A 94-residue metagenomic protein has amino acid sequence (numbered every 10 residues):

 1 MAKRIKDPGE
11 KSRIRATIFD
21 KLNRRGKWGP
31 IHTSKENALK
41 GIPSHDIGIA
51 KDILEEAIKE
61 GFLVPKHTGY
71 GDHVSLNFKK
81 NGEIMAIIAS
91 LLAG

Functional and structural regions predicted by a protein language model:
M1-R24: Short alpha-helical segments that sit at the start of domains
D7, K11, I31, D46: Residue-level marker of regulatory loop/turn positions in helix-turn-helix DNA-binding domains and in histidine
W28-I42: Short acidic, hydrophobic short linear motifs in intrinsically disordered regions
P43-K59: Short amphipathic alpha-helical interaction segments
D52-L54, P65, V74: Charged interaction/catalytic cores of defense and host-pathogen modules
I58-T68: A short, conserved structural fragment
Y70-L76: Minor-groove-contacting beta-hairpin "wing" of winged helix-turn-helix DNA-binding domains
K79-G94: Short, amphipathic alpha-helical interaction segments positioned at domain boundaries
